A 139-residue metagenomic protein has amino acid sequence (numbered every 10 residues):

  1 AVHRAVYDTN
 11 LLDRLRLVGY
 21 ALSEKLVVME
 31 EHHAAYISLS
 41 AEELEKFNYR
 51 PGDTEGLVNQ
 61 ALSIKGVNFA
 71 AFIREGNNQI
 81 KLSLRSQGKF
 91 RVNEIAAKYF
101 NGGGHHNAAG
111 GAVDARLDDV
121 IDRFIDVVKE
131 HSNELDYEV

Functional and structural regions predicted by a protein language model:
A1-Y99, G104-V139: Hydrophobic helix-and-loop "lid/oligomerization" segment in the mid-to-C-terminal part of catalytic domains
